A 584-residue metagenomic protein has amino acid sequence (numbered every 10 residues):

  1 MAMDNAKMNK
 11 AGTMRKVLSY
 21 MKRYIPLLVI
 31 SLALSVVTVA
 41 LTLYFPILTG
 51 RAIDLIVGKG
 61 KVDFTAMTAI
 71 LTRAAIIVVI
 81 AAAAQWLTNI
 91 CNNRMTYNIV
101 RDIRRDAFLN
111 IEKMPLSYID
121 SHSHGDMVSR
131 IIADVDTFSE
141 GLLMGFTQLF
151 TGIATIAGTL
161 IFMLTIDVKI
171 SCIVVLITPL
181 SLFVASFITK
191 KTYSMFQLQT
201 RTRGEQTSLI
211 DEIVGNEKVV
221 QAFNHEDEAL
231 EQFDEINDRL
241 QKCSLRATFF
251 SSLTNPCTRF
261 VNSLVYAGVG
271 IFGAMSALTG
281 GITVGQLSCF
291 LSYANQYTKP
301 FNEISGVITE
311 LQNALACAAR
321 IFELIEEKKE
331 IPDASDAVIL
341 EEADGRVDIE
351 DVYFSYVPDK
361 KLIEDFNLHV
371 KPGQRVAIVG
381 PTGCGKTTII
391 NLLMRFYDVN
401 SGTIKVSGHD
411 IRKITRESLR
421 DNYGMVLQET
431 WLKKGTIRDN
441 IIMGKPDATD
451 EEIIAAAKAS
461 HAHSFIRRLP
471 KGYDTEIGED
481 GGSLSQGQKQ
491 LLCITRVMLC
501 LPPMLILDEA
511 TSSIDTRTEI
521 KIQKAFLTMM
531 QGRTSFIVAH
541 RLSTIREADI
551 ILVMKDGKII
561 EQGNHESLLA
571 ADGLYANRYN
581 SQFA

Functional and structural regions predicted by a protein language model:
M1-T42, V57-T72, T88-N92, T96 (+11 more regions): Membrane-integrated ABC transporters
A2-M8, Y97, R105-S129, A133-V135 (+7 more regions): Short intracellular "coupling" helices and adjacent cytoplasmic loop segments at the cytosolic face of multi-pass
R15-L18, P26-I47, R51, I70 (+7 more regions): Alpha-helical segments in transporter systems
R23-A40, Y44, R51, R73 (+4 more regions): Transmembrane helices of ABC transporter permease
P26, L116-S117, A133-L142, F146 (+6 more regions): An intracellular "coupling" helix at the cytosolic face of ABC transporter transmembrane type-1 domains
A74-I80, P179, I210, F260 (+2 more regions): Hydrophobic transmembrane alpha-helices
H225, F249, Y266, Q296-L324: Cytosolic ends of transmembrane helices, especially the final helix of ABC transmembrane type-1 domains
E326, D333, L340-A584: ABC-type nucleotide-binding domain
